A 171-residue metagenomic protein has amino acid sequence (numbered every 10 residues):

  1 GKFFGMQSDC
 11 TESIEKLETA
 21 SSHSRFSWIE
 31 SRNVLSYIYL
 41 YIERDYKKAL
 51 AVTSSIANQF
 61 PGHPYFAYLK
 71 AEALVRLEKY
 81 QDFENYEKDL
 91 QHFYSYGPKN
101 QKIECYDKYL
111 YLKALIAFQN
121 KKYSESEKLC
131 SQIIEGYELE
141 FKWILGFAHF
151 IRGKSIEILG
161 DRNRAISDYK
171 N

Functional and structural regions predicted by a protein language model:
G1-T19, N33-V34, Y41: Short coil/linker segments at helix-helix boundaries
Q7, I42-E43, L77, N120 (+1 more regions): Structural motif corresponding to the intra-repeat A-B loop/turn of tetratricopeptide repeats
I14-S22, S54-N58, K88-P98, S131-E138 (+1 more regions): Amphipathic alpha-helical segments of tetratricopeptide repeats
F26-W28, P61, E104, W143-L145: Residue signature of alpha-solenoid helical repeat architecture, marking inter-repeat boundaries and helix-start
V34, L69, C105-L115, I144-I151: "A position-specific structural signal for the A-helix of alpha-solenoid helical repeats
